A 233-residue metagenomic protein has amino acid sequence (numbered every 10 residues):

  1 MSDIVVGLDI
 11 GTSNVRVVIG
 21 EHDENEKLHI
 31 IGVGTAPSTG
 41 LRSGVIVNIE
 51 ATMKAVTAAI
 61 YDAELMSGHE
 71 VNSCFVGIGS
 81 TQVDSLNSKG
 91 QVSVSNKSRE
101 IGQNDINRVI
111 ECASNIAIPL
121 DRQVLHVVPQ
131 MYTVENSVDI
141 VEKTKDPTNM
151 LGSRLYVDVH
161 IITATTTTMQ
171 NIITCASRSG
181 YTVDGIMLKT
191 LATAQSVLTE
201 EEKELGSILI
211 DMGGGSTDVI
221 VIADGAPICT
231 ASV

Functional and structural regions predicted by a protein language model:
M1-N14, V18-C74, I78-L209, A226-T230: Nucleotide/phosphate-binding catalytic cleft detector across ATP-hydrolyzing and phosphate-transferring enzymes
M212: Active-site metal-binding loops of divalent metal-dependent hydrolases
D218-I220: A structural feature that tracks compact, well-ordered secondary-structure segments with a strong bias toward
A223: A cytosolic small-molecule/anion-sensing beta-strand core signal
